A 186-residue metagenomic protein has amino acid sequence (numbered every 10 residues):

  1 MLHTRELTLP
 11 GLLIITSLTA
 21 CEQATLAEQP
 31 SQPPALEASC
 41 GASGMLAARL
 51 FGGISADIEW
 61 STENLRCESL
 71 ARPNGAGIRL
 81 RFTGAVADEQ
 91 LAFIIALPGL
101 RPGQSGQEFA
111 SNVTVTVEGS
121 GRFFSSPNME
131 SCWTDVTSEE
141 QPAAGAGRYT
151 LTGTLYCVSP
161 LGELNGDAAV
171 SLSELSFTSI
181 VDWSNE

Functional and structural regions predicted by a protein language model:
M1-L9: Bacterial N-terminal signal peptides that target proteins for export
L9-I15: Hydrophobic alpha-helical targeting segments used for export or membrane insertion
S17-A20: C-terminal motif of bacterial Sec signal peptides marking the signal peptidase cleavage site
E22-A24: Bacterial signal peptide processing site
A27: Glycine-rich loop(s) and the adjacent beta-strand/alpha-helix scaffold that form part
P30-L46: Post-signal peptide N-terminal segment of mature Sec-exported envelope proteins
A42-R148: Surface-exposed helix/loop patches within compact recognition domains
A144-E186: C-terminal or internal capping secondary-structure element at the end of a domain, subdomain, or sheet
